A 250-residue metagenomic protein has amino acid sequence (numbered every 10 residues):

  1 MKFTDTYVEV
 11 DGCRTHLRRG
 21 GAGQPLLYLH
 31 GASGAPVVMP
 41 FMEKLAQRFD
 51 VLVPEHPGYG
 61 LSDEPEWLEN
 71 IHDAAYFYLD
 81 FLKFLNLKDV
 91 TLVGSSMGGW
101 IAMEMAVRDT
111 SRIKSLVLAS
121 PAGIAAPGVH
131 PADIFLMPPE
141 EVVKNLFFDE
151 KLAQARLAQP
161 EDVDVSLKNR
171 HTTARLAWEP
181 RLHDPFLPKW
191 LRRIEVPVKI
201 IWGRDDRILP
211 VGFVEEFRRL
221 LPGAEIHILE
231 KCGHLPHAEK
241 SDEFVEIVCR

Functional and structural regions predicted by a protein language model:
V10, L52-V93, E246: Active-site loop/oxyanion-hole signature of alpha/beta-hydrolase fold enzymes
D11-L61: Conserved HGGG/HGGXW glycine-rich cap/lid loop of the alpha/beta-hydrolase fold
A35, D205-L209: Acidic catalytic loop of the alpha/beta-hydrolase fold
F41, L187, V196, P210-R219: Short alpha-helix in the alpha/beta-hydrolase fold that links the catalytic acid
W100-R108, R112-N145: Flexible "cap/lid" loop of the alpha/beta hydrolase fold
P160-R193: Hydrophobic, aromatic-rich cap/lid helix
I194, I200-W202, D206: Short beta-strand/loop motif that positions the catalytic acidic residue of the alpha/beta-hydrolase fold
C232-V245: Catalytic histidine-centered segment of alpha/beta-hydrolase-like enzymes
